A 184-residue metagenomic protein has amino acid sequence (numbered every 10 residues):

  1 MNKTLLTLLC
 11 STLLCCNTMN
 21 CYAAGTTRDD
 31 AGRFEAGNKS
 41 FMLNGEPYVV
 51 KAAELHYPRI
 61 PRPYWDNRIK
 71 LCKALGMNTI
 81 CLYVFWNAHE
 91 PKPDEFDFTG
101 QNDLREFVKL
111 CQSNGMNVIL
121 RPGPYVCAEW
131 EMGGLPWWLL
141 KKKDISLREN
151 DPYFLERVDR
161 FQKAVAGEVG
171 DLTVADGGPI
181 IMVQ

Functional and structural regions predicted by a protein language model:
M1-T4: Positively charged n-region of N-terminal signal peptides that target proteins for export
T7-N17: Bacterial N-terminal signal peptides
Y22-T79, K109: N-terminal carbohydrate-binding accessory modules
D29, A36, P91-P93, V169: Residue-level signal for pocket-adjacent positions within structured domains
D30, V108-K109, S113-Q184: Active-site region of glycoside hydrolase catalytic domains
A31-M42, F96-E106, M132-K143: Short, charge-rich amphipathic segments
V50-P61, W86-N102, L140-R160: The substrate-binding groove and active-site-proximal loops of carbohydrate-active enzymes, especially glycoside
W65-G133: Aromatic-lined substrate-binding rim segments of carbohydrate-active enzymes
